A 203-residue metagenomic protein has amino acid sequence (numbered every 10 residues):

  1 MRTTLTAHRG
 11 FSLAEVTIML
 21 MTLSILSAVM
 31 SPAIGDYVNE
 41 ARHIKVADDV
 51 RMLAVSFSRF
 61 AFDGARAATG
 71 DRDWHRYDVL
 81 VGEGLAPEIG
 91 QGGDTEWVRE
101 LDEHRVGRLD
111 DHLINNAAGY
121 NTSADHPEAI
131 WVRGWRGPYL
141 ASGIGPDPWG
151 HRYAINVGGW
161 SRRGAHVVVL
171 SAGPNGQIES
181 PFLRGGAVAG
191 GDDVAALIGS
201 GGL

Functional and structural regions predicted by a protein language model:
M1-T6: N-terminal secretory signal peptides that target proteins for export/translocation
A7-V38, R42, A54: N-terminal single-pass transmembrane signal-anchor helix
N39-R51, G64-G70: Membrane-proximal amphipathic alpha-helices that sit immediately adjacent to an N-terminal transmembrane/signal-anchor
H43, G145-L203: Short, surface-exposed interaction loops/tails
R51-M52, V168: Extracytoplasmic low-complexity repetitive segments enriched in small/polar residues
F57-Y139: Short, glycine/small-hydrophobic-rich surface segments
R133, S142, R163: C-terminal His-loop and adjacent cap/lid subdomain of alpha/beta-hydrolase
P138-P146: Short, well-ordered junction/capping motifs at the entry into regular secondary structure
